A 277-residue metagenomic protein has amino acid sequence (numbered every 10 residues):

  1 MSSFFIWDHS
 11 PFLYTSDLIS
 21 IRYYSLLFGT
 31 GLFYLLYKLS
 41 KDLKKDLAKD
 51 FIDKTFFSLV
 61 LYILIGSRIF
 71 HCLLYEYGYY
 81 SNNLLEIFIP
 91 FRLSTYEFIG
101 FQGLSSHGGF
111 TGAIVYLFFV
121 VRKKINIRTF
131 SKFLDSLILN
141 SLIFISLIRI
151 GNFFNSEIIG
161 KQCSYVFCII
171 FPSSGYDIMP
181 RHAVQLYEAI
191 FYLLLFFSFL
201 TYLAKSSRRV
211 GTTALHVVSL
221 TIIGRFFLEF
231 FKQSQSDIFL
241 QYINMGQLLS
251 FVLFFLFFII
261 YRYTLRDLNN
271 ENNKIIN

Functional and structural regions predicted by a protein language model:
M1-N277: Hydrophobic, membrane-interfacing alpha helices
